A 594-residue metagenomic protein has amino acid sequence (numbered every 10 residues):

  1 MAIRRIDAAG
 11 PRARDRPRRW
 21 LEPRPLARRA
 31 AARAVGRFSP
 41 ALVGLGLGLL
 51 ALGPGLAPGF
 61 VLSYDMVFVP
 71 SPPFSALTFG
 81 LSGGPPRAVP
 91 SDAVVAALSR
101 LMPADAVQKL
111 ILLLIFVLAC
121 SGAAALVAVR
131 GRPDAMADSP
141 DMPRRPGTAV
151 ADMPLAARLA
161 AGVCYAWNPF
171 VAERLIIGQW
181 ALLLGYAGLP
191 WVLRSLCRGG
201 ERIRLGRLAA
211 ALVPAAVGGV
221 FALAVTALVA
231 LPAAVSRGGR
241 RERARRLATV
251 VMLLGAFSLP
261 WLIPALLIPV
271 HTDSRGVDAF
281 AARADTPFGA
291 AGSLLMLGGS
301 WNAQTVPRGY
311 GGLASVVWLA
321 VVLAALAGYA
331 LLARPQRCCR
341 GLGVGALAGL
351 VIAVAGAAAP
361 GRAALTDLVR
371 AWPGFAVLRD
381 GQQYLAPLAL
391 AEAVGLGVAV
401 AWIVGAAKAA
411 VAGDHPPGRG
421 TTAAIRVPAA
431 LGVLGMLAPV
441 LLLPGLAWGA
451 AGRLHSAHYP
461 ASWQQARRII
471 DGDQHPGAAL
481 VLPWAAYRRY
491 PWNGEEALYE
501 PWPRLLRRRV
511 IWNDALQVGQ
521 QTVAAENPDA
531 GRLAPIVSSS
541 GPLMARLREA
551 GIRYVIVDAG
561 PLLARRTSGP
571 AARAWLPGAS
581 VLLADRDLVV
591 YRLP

Functional and structural regions predicted by a protein language model:
R37, A41-L45, M436-P594: Extracytoplasmic
G44, C120-L126, V150, P154-G238 (+2 more regions): Membrane-embedded helix bundles of polyisoprenyl
G44-S121, V163, W167-L175, W180-L184: Membrane-interface coil-to-helix junctions
T78-F79, V250-A330, G381-Q382: Periplasmic/ER-lumenal interhelical loops and adjacent helix-loop junctions in multi-pass membrane proteins
L110-R145: Transmembrane-helix motifs of polytopic, lipid-linked glycan transferases
V171-L183, L347-G395, W402-V411, P416: Membrane-helix boundary/interfacial segments in multi-pass membrane proteins
G239-R245, A324-A364, A410, G418-V427: Membrane-interface helix-loop-helix junctions at transmembrane boundaries of multi-pass membrane enzymes, predominantly
M252-G255, G397-P444: Signature aromatic-anchored transmembrane alpha helix within multi-pass, membrane-resident enzymes that catalyze glycan
